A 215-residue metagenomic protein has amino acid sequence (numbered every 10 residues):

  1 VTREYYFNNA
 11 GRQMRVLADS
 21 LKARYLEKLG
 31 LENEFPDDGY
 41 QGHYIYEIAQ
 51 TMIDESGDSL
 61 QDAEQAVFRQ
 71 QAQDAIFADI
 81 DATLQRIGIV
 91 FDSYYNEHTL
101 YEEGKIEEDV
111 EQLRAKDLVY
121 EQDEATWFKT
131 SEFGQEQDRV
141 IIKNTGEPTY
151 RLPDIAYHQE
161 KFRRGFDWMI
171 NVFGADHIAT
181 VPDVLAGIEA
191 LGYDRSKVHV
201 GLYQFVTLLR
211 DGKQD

Functional and structural regions predicted by a protein language model:
V1-D215: NTP-dependent nucleotidyl-transfer catalytic core
